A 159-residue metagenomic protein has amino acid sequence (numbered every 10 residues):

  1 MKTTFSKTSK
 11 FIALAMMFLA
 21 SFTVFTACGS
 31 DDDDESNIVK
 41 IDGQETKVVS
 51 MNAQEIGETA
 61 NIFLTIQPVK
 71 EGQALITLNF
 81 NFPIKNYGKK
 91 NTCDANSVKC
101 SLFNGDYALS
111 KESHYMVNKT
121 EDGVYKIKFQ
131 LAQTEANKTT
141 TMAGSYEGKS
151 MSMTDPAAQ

Functional and structural regions predicted by a protein language model:
K2-A15: Bacterial N-terminal signal peptides that target proteins for export
K2-F5, A20-K47, S152-Q159: Bacterial Sec-dependent N-terminal signal peptides
M17-F18, V117: Position-driven detector of the extreme protein N-terminus
D31-E35, E58-T59, D122, K126: A short, compositionally biased
N37-I41, L102-N104, E135-T141: Flexible, membrane-facing loop/turn or short amphipathic-helix motifs that contact lipid bilayers or gate lipid-binding
N37-V39, T46, I76-L78, T140-Y146: Short beta-strand segments
S50-D122, T134: Surface-exposed helix/loop patches within compact recognition domains
N118-Q159: C-terminal or internal capping secondary-structure element at the end of a domain, subdomain, or sheet
